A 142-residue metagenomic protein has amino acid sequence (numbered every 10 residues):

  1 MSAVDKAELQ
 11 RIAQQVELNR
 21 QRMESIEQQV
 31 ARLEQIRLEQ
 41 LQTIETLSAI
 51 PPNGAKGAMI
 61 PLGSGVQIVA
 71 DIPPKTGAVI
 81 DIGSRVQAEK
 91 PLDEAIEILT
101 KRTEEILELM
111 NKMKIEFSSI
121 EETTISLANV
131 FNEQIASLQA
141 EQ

Functional and structural regions predicted by a protein language model:
M1-I82, V86-Q142: Intrinsically disordered, low-complexity regulatory regions in eukaryotic proteins
